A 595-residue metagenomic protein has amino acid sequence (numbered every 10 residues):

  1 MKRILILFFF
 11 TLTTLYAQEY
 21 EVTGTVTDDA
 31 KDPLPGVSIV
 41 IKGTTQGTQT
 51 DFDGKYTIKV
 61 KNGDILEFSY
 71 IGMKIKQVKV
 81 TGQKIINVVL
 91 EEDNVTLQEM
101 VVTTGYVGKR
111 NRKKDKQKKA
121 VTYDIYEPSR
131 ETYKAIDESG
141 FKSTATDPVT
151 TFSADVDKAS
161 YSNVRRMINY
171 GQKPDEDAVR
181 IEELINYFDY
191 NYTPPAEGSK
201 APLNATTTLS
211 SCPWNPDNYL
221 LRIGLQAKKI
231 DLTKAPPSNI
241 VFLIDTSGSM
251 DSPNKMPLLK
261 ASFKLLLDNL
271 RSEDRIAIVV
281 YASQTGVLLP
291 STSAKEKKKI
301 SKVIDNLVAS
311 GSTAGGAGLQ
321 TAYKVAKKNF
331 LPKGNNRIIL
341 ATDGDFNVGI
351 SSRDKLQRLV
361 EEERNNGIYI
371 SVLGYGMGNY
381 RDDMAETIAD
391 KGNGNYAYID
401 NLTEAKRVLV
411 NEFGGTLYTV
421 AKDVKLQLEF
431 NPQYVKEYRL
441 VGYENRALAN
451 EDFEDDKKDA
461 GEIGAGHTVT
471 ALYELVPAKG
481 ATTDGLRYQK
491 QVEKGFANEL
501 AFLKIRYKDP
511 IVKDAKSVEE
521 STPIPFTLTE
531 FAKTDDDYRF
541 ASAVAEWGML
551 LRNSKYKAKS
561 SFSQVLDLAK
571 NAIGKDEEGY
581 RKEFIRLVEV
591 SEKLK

Functional and structural regions predicted by a protein language model:
Y20-L34: Structural motif
I41-G43, I65-K79, D93-V95: A short, solvent-exposed loop/turn motif at the edges and junctions of modular extracellular/periplasmic domains
T44-K55: Short, acidic Ser/Thr/Gly-rich low-complexity loop/linker segments typical of extracellular and cell-surface proteins
D53-K59, I75, I85: Short, surface-exposed beta-strand/beta-hairpin micro-motifs centered on an aromatic residue
N62-G72, Y161-R166, A389: A short, solvent-exposed beta-strand micro-motif common in secreted/extracellular proteins
G82-V101: Extracellular beta-sheet/turn segments enriched in Thr/Pro/Gly and aliphatic residues
S143-T146, A159-R165, A178, Y418-K422 (+3 more regions): Long, acidic serine/threonine- and proline-rich intrinsically disordered regions
L203-V424, P432, E444, E451 (+4 more regions): Exposed acidic/Ser/Thr-rich ligand/metal-binding surfaces
